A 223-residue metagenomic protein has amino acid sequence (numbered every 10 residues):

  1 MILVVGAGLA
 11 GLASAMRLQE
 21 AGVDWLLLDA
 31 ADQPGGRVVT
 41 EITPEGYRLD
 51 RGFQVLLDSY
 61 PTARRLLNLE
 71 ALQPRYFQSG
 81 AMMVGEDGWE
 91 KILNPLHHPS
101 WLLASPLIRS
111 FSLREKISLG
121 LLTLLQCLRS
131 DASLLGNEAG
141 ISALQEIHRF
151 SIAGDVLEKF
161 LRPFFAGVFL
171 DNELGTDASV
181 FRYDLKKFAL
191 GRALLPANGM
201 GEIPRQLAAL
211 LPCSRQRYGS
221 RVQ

Functional and structural regions predicted by a protein language model:
M1-L27: N-terminal Rossmann-like FAD-binding beta1-loop-alpha1 element of flavoenzymes
G6, Q78, R217-S220: Short loop/edge segments at beta-strand edges and connector loops that shape dinucleotide/nucleotide cofactor-binding
Q19-P44: Glycine-rich FAD pyrophosphate-binding loop
D24, R48, Q73, S214-Q216: Conserved beta-strand segments of alpha/beta enzyme cores
E41-R65: N-terminal glycine-rich dinucleotide-binding loop that anchors FAD/FMN and/or NAD(P) in oxidoreductases
Y60-R64, N68-L174, F188-A189: Mobile amphipathic helical/loop "lid" adjacent to a hydrophobic cofactor/ligand pocket
V180-Q223: Helical element adjacent to the flavin cofactor pocket in flavoenzyme catalytic cores
